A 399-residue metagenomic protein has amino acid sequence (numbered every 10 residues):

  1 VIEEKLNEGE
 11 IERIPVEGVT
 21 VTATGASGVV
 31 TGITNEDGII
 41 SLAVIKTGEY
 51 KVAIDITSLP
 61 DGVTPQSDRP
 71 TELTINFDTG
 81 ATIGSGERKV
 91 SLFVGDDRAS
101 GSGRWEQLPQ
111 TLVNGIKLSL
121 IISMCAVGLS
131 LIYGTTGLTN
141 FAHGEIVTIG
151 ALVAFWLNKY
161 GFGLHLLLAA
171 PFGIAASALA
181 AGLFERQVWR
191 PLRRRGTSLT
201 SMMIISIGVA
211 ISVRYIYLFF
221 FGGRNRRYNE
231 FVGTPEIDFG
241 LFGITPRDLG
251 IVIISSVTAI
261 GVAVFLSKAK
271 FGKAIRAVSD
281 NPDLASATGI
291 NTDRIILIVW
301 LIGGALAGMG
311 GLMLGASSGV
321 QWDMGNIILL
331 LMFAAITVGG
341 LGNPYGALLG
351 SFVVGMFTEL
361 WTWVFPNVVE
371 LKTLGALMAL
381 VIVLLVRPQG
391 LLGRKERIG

Functional and structural regions predicted by a protein language model:
I2-A26, E36, T47: Short, ordered, surface-exposed loop/turn motifs in non-cytosolic proteins
S27-A43: Short, acidic Ser/Thr/Gly-rich low-complexity loop/linker segments typical of extracellular and cell-surface proteins
T79-K89, N291-R294, F365-G399: Cytosolic-side transmembrane-helix boundaries in multi-pass membrane proteins
Q107-T111, F265-L266, K270, I298-I336 (+1 more regions): Inter-helical junctions in multi-pass inner-membrane proteins, predominant in energy-converting antiporter-like
T111-F155, L183, Q187-T197, S201 (+1 more regions): Single transmembrane alpha-helix segments in multi-pass membrane proteins
G163-V209, L349-V354, T358, R387: Alpha-helical transmembrane segments within multi-pass membrane transporters and channels
T200-K268, T292-I298, N367, T373 (+1 more regions): Transmembrane helix-bundle core of multi-pass membrane transporters and related energy-transducing complexes
G243-V320, L349: Helix-loop-helix "hairpin" substructures at the membrane interface of multi-pass membrane proteins
